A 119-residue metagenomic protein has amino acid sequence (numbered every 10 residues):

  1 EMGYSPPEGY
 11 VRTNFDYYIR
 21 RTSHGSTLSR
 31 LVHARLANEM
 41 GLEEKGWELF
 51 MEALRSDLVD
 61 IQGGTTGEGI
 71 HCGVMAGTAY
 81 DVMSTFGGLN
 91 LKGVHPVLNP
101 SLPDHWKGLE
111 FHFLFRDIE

Functional and structural regions predicted by a protein language model:
M2-S23, V32-E119: Non-catalytic C-terminal accessory modules of carbohydrate-active enzymes
